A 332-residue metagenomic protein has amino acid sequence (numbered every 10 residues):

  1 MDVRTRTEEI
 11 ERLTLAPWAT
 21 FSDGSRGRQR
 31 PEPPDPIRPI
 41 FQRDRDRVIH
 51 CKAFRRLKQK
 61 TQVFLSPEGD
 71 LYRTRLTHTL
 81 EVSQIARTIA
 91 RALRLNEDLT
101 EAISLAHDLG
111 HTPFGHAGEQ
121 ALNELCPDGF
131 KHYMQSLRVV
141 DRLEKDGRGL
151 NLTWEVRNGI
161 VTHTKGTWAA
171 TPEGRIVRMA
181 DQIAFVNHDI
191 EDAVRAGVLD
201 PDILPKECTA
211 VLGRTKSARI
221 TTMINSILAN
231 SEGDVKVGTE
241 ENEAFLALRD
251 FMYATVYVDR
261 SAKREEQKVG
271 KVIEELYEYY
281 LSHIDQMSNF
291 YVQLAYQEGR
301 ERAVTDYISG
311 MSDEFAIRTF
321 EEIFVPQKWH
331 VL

Functional and structural regions predicted by a protein language model:
M1-T79, S83-I89, N96-E97, G118 (+1 more regions): Histidine-centered, transition-metal-coordinating active-site segments
A92-L93, G110: Alpha-helix boundary/capping segments in eukaryotic regulatory proteins
E101-A106, M179-A180: Short alpha-helix carrying the canonical HExxH Zn2+-binding catalytic motif
G110-F114, A184: Short active-site segment of divalent metal-dependent hydrolases/proteases that encodes the spacing between
G115-P127: A glycine- and small-aliphatic-rich helix-loop capping segment at beta-alpha/alpha-beta transitions that lines
